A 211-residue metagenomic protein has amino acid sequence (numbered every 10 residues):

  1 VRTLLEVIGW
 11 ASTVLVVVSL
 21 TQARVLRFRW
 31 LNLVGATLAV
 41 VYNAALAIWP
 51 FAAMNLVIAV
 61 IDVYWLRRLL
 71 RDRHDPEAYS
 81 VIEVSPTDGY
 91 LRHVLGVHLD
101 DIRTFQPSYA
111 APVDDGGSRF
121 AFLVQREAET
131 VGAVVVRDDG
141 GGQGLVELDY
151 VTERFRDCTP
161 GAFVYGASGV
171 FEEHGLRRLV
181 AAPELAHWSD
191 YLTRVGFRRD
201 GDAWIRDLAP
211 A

Functional and structural regions predicted by a protein language model:
V1-D72: N-terminal alpha-helical membrane-insertion module
R73-S108, A203: Short amphipathic alpha-helix that is part of the acyltransferase structural core
L123, E129-D138, L145: Conserved beta-strand in the GNAT
E147-C158: A short, internal acetyl-CoA/4′-phosphopantetheine-binding micro-motif in the GNAT/acyltransferase core
R156-E172: Conserved acetyl-CoA-binding loop-helix of GNAT-fold acetyltransferases
F171-E184: Conserved GNAT acetyl-CoA-binding A-motif
E184-D202: Conserved active-site alpha-helix within GNAT-family acetyltransferase domains
A203-A211: C-terminal "cap" of GNAT-fold acetyltransferases
